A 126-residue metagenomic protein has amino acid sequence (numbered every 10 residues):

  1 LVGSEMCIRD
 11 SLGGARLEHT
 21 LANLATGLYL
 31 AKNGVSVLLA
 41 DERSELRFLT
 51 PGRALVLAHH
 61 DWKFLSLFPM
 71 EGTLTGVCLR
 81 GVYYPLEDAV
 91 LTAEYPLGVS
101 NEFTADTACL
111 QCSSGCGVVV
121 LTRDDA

Functional and structural regions predicted by a protein language model:
L1-C7: Short, small-residue-biased leader/transition segments that mark boundaries at the very start of proteins
E5, N33-G34, G52: Short, glycine- and charge-enriched coil/turn segments that flank and shape catalytic ligand pockets
I8-R9, L39, V119: Structural beta-sheet core signal
L12-H19, E45-L46: Internal, active-site/partner-interface "lid" segment
L17-Y29: Short Gly/Thr/Asp-enriched flexible loops that form oxyanion-binding sites at enzyme active sites
Y29-L46: Short, acidic/small-residue loops that bind anionic groups at enzyme active sites
S44, L49-A126: Long, charged alpha-helical interface segments
